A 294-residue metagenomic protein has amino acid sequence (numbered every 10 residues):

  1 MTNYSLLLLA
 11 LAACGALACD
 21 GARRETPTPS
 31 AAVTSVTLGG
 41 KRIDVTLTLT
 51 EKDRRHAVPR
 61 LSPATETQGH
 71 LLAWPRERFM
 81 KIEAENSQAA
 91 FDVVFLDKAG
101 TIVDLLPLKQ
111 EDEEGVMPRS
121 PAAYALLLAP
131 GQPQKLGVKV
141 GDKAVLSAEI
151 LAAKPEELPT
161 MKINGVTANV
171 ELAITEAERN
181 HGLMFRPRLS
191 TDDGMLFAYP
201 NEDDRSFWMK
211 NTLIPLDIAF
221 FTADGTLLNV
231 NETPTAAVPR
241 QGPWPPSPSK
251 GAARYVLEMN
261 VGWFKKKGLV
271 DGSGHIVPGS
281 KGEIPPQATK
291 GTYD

Functional and structural regions predicted by a protein language model:
M1-L7: Bacterial N-terminal signal peptides that target proteins for export
S5, G21-A22: Intrinsically disordered, low-complexity sequence elements enriched in Ser/Thr/Gly/Pro
G15-A18: C-terminal motif of bacterial Sec signal peptides marking the signal peptidase cleavage site
R23-D294: Compact, glycine-rich, soluble single-domain proteins
